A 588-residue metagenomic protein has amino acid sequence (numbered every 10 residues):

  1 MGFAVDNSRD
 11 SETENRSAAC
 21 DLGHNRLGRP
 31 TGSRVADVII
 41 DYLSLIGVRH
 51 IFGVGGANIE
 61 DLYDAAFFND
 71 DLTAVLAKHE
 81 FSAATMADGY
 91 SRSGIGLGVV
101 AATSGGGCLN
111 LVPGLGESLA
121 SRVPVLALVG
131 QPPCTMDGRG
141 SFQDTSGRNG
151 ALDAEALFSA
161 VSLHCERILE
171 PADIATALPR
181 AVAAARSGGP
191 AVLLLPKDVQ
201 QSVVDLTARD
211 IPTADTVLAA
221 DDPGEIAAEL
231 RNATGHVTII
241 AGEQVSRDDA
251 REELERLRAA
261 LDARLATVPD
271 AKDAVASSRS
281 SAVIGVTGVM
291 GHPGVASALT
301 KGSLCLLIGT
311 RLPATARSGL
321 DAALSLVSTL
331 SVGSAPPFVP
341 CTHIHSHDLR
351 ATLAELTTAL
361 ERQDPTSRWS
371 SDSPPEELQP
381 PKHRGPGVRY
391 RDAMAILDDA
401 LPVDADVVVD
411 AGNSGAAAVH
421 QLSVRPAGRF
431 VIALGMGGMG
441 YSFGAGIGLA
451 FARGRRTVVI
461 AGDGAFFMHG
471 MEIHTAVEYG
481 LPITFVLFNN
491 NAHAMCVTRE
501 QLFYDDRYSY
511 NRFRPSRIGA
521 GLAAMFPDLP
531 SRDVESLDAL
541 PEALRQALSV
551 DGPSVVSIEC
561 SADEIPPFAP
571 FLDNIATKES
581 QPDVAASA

Functional and structural regions predicted by a protein language model:
G2-R362, V403, I483-F485, R517: N-terminal alpha/beta PP-like core and its mobile active-site loop of ThDP/TPP-dependent enzymes
V5, D10-T31, L169, V192 (+4 more regions): Phosphate/pyrophosphate-binding active-site segments
A36-I40, S44-V48, V54-A57, L62-D64 (+2 more regions): Active-site diphosphate/adenylate-binding microenvironment
V54-G56, A74-T85, V100-G106, L169 (+7 more regions): Active-site nucleophile and cofactor-binding loops and adjacent substrate-binding regions of central metabolic enzymes
L128, M136-N149, L353, A416-A588: Thiamine diphosphate
V161-L163, S303, I396-A405, L522-L529: A structural motif corresponding to the C-terminal end of an alpha-helix and its immediate exit/capping segment
